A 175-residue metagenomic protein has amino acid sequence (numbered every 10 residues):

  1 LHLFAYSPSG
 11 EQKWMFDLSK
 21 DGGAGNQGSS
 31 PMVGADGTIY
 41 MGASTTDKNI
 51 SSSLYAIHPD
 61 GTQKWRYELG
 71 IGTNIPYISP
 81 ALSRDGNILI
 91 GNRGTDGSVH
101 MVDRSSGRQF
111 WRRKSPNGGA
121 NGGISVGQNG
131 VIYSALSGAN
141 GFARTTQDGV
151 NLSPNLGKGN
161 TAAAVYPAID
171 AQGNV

Functional and structural regions predicted by a protein language model:
L1-V175: Extracytoplasmic/lumenal domain signature
